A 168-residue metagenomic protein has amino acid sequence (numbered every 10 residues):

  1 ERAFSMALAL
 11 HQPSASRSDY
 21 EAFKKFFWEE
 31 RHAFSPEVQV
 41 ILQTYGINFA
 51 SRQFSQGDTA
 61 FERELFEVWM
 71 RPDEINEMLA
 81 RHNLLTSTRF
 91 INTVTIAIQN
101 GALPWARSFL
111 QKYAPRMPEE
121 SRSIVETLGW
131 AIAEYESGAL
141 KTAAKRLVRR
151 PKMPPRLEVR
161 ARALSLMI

Functional and structural regions predicted by a protein language model:
E1-Q53: Hydrophobic/aromatic interaction determinants used to assemble and anchor large protein complexes
R2-F4, E37-Q53, R81-I91, E119-G129 (+1 more regions): Generic helix N-cap/helix-start motif at coil->alpha-helix transitions
A9-P13, R52-Q56, T95-Q99, G129 (+2 more regions): Residue-level signature for tetratricopeptide repeat
S14-W28, G57-R71, A97-L110, Y135-A144: Helix-turn-helix repeat elements of alpha-solenoid scaffolds
W28-Q39, R71-L84, Q111-R122, V148-L157: Solenoid-like repeat scaffolds
A50, F61-T95, N100-A102: Acidic, glycine-rich loop-and-beta core segments that form the ion-binding/anion-interacting portion of active sites
T88-A114, E120-V125: Contiguous N-terminal and early-domain "leader" segments and peripheral loops that mark the onset or edge of a domain
I124-I168: C-terminal structural cap/anchor segments
